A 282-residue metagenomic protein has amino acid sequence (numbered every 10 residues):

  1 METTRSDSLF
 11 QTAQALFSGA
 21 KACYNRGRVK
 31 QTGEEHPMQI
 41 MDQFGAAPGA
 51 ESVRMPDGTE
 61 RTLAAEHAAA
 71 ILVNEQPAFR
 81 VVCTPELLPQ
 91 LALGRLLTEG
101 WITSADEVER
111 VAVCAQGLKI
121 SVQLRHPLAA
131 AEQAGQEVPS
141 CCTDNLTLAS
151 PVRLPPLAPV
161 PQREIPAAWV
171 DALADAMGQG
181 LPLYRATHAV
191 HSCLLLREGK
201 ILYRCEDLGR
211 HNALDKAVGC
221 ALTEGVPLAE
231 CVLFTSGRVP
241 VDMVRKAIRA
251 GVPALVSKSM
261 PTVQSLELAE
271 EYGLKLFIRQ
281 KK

Functional and structural regions predicted by a protein language model:
S8, T12, G19-A20: Generic detector of N-terminal low-structure segments
Y24-N25: Short, positively charged and aromatic/hydrophobic N-terminal segments
Q31: Cationic, low-complexity basic patches in intrinsically disordered or flexible, solvent-exposed regions
M38-R197, Y203-R204: Intrinsically disordered, low-complexity regions enriched in acidic/Ser/Thr/Pro/Gln residues
G178-S236: A mid-sequence, solvent-exposed acidic-amphipathic segment
R210-K282: Feature captures the catalytic cores and cofactor-binding loops of soluble hydro-lyases/lyases that act on carboxylate
